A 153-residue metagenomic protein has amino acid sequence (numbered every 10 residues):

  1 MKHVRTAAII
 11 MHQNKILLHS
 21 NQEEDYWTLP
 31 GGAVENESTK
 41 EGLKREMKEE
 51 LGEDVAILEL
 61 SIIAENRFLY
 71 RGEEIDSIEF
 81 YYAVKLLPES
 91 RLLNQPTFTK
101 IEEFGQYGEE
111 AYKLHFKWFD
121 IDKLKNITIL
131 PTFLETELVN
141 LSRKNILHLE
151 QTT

Functional and structural regions predicted by a protein language model:
M1-L29: N-terminal strand-loop-strand
H3, M11, L29, V55 (+2 more regions): Short connector loops at helix/strand junctions that flank enzyme active sites, especially segments positioning acidic
V4, F68-T99, E137-N140: Active-site-adjacent beta-strand/loop module that shapes the phosphate/pyrophosphate-binding cleft
M11-I16, E23-E24, N36, I63-N66 (+1 more regions): Short, charged/polar surface micro-motifs in flexible loops or helix N-caps
I16, E79, K113-F116: Structural motif
D25-W27, L92-L93, T97-T153: Nudix hydrolase/Nudix homology domain
L29-I62: The catalytic Nudix box helix
V34, L86, I121-L124: Hydrophobic pocket-lining residues within nucleotide cofactor-binding pockets
